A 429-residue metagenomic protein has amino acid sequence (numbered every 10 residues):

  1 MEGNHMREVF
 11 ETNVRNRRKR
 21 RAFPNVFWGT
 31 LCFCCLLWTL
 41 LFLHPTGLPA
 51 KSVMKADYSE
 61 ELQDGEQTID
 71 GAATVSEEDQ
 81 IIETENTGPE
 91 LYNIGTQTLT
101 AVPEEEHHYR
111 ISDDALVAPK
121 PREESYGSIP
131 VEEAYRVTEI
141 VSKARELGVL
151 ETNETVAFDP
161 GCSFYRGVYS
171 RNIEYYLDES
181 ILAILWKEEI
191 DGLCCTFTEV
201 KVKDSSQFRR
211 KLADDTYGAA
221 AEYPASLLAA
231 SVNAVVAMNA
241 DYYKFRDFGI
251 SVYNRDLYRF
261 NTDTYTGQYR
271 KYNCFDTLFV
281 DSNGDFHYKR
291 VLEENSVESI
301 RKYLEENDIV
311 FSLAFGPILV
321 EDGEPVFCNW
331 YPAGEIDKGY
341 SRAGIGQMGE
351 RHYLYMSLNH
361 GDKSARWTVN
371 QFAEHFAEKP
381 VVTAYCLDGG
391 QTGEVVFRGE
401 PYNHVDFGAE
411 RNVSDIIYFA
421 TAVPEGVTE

Functional and structural regions predicted by a protein language model:
E2-K271, D276-T277, D285: Zymogen propeptides
C195-E199, T277, I318, G344 (+1 more regions): Conserved hydrophobic/aromatic beta-strand scaffold that supports enzyme active sites
K201-D204, R246, F279-H287, E321-G323 (+3 more regions): Short acidic-glycine loop/turn motifs at beta-strand connectors
L212-A219, L292-V297, L358-D362: Short, solvent-exposed aromatic-acidic interface loops
A219-A221, S296-Y303, K338, S364-N370: A short, polar/proline- and glycine-enriched secondary-structure boundary/capping micro-motif
V236-A240, V280, Y288, T383-L387: General beta-strand structural signal in soluble alpha/beta enzymes
Y243-Y331: Active-site-adjacent helix-turn-beta-strand microarchitecture at beta-sheet edges that either contains or buttresses
G249-Y272, C328-L387, T392-E429: Conserved, well-ordered active-site substructure
